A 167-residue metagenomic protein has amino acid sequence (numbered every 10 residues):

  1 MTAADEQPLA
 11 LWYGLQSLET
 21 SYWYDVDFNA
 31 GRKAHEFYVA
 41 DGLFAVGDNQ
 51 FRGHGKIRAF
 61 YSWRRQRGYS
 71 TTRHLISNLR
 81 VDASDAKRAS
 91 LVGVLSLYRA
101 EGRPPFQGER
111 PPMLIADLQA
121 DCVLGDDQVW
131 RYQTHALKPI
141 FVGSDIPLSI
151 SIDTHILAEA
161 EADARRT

Functional and structural regions predicted by a protein language model:
M1-Y24, F28, R32, E36-A40: Short, low-complexity N-terminal intrinsically disordered segments enriched in polar/charged residues
G31-Y98: A solvent-exposed, acidic/Ser-Thr-rich amphipathic alpha-helical stretch
Y38, F44, A100, F141-S144 (+1 more regions): Outer-membrane beta-barrel domain signature
Y69, Y98-R110, F141-D145: Short, cysteine-centered beta-strand-loop-beta hairpins and adjacent loop/turn segments enriched in charged/polar
L75-L79, P105, D117: Short structured motifs
R88-V92, M113-H155: Short beta-strand edge/turn micro-motifs at domain boundaries
T154-T167: C-terminal beta-signal and terminal closure region of outer-membrane beta-barrel proteins
